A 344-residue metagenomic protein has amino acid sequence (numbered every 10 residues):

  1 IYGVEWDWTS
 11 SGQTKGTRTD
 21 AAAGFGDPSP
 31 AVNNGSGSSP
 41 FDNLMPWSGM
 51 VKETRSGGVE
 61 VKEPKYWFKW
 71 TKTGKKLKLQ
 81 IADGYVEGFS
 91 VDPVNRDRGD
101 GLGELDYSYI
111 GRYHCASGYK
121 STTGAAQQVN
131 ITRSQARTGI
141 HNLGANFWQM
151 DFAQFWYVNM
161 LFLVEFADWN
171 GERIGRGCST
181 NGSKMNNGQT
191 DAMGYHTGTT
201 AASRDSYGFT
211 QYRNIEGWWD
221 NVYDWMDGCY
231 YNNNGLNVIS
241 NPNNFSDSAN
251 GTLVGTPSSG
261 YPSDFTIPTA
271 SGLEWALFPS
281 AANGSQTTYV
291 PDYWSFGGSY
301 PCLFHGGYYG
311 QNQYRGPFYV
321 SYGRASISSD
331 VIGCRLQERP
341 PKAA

Functional and structural regions predicted by a protein language model:
I1-K62, F68-W70, F147: GGW-centered surface loops in extracellular recognition modules
Y2, W6, A153-W156, G177-D191 (+4 more regions): C-terminal, surface-exposed recognition/capping segments
P30-G57, Q189-F209, Y314-F318: Short linear interaction motifs
L44, M50-E53, V59-L102, N146 (+1 more regions): Carbohydrate-recognition beta-sandwich/jelly-roll modules in extracellular/periplasmic carbohydrate-active proteins
R55-G57, G84-W218: Short aromatic-cysteine micro-motif
K62-P64, Y109-G111, Q149, N214 (+2 more regions): Residues within well-ordered beta-strands of beta-sheet-rich folds
K69-K75, S117-S121, Q313-Y314: Short, solvent-exposed loop/turn elements at domain surfaces
N232-N243: A short, polar/charged loop-to-alpha-helix boundary motif
